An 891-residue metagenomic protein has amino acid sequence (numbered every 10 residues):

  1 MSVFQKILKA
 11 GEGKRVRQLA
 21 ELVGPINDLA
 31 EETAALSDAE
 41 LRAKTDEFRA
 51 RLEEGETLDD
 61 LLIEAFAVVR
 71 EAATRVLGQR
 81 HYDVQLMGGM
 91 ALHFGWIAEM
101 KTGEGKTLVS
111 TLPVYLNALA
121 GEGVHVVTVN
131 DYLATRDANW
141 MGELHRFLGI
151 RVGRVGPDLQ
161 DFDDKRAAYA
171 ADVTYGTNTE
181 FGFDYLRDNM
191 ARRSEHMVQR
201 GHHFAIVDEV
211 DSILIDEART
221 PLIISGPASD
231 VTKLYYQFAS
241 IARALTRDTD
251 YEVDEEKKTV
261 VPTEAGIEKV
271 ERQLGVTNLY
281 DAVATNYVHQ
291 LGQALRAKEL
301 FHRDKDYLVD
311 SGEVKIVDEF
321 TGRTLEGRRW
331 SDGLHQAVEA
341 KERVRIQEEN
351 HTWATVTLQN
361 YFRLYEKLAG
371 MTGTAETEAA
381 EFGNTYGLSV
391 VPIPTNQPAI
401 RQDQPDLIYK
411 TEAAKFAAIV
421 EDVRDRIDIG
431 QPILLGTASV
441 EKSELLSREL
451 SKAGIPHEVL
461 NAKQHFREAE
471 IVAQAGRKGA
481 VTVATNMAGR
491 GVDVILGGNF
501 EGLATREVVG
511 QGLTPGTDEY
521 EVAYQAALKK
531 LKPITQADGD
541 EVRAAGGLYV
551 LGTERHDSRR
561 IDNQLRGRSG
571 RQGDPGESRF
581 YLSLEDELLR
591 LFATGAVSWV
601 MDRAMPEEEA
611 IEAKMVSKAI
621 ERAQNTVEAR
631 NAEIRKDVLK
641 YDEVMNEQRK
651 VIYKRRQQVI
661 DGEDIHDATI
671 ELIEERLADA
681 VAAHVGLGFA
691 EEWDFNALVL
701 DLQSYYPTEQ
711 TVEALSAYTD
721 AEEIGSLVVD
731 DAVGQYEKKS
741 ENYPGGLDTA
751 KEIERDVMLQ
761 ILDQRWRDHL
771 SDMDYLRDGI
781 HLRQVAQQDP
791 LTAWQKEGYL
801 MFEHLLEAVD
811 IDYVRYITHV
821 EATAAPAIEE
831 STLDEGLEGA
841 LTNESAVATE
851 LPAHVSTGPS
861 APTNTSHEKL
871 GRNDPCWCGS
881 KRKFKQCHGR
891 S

Functional and structural regions predicted by a protein language model:
M1-S583, E587-A604, K654: Conserved P-loop NTPase motor core
V3, E378, G479-A480, Q648 (+4 more regions): Generic detector of short, well-ordered, non-transmembrane alpha-helical segments enriched in hydrophobic residues
T33, L308-K315, T321-R328, R543 (+6 more regions): Extended, charged helical/alpha-beta scaffold domains that provide interaction surfaces
S110, I419, S860-T863, G871: Active-site-adjacent structural elements in folded domains
R151, T324, Q710, R882-K883: Short, solvent-exposed loop/turn motifs
G430-S443, G662, E713-T719, L791 (+1 more regions): Short, Lys/Glu-rich amphipathic helical modules
L435, V483, W766, F802 (+2 more regions): Hydrophobic, well-ordered secondary-structure elements that form the walls of internal hydrophobic environments
S866-K885, G889: Short Cys/His-rich zinc-binding micro-motifs
